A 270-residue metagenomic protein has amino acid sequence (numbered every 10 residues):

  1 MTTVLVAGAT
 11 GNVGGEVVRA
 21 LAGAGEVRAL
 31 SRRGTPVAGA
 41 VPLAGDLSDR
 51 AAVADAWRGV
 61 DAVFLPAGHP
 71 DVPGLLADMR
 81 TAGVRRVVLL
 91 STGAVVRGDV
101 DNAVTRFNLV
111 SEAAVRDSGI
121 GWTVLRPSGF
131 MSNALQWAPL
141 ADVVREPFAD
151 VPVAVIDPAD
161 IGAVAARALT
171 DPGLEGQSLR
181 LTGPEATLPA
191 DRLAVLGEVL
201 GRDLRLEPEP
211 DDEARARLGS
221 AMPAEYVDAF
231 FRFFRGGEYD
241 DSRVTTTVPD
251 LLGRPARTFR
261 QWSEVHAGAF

Functional and structural regions predicted by a protein language model:
T2-R33, V37-A38, S48-A51, R58-V60 (+5 more regions): Oxidoreductase cofactor-interface core, primarily capturing Rossmann-like NAD(P)-dependent enzymes
L43-D46: Cofactor-binding loops of NAD(P)H-dependent oxidoreductases, dominated by short-chain dehydrogenase/reductases
A52, F130, R257, Q261: Residue-level recognition of oxygen-bearing side chains
A62-L65, L89: Redox-cofactor binding/interface segments in oxidoreductases and associated redox assembly factors
D212-F270: A hydrophobic C-terminal alpha-helical subdomain
